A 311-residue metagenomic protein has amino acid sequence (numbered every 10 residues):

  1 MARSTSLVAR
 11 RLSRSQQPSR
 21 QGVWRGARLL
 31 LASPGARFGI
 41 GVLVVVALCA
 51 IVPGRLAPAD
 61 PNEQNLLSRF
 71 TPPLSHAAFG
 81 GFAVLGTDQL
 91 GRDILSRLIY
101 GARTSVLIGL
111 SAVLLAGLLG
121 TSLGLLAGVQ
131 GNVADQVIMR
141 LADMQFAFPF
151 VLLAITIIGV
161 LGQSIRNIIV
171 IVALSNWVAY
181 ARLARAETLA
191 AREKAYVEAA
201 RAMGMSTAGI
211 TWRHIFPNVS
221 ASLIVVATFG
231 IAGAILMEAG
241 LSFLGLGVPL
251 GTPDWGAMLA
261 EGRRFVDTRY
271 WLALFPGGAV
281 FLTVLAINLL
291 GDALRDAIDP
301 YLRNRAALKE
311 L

Functional and structural regions predicted by a protein language model:
M1-A32, E63-R92, A307-L311: Membrane-topology segments of multi-pass transport proteins
R3, R14-N62, L141, V219-S220: N-terminal signal-anchor/first transmembrane alpha helix
S4, V8-Q17, S33-A36, R185 (+3 more regions): Amphipathic repeat-derived elements
R14-Q17, A27, L43, R69-L74 (+4 more regions): Intrinsically disordered, low-complexity segments enriched in polar/charged residues with Gly/Pro, especially when
W24, Q89-L311: Alpha-helical transmembrane segments of integral membrane proteins, especially multi-pass inner/plasma-membrane
L29, L56, V84-T87, F265 (+1 more regions): Residue-level signal for helical boundary/lining positions with a hydrophobic bias
G41, C49-T87, L246-T252: Hydrophobic alpha-helical transmembrane segments of membrane transport/permease proteins and related membrane-embedded
